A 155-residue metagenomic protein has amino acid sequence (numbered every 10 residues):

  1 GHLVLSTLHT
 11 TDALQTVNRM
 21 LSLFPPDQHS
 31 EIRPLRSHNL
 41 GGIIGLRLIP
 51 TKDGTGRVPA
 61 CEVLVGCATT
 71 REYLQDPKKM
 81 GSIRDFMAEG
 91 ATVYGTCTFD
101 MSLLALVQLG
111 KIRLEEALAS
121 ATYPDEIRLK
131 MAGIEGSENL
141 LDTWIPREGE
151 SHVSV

Functional and structural regions predicted by a protein language model:
H2-V155: Short, flexible helix-loop junctions that flank or precede catalytic/ligand sites
